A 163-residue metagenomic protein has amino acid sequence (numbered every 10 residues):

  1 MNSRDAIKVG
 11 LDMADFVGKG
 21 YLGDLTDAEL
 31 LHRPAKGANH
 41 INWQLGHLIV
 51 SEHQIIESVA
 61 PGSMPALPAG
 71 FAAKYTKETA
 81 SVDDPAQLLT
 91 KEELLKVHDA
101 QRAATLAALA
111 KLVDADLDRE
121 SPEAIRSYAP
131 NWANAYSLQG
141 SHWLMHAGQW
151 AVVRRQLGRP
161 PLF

Functional and structural regions predicted by a protein language model:
M1-D5: Basic/polar N-terminal segments that are highly enriched at the extreme N-terminus, encompassing both cleavable
K8-D12, F16-K19, E29-E78, P122-F163: Short, contiguous alpha-helical
L11, D15-G18, L22, H98 (+1 more regions): Hydrophobic alpha-helical core bundles mediating ligand binding, dimerization, or RNAP-core interactions
T26, A110-V113, R154: A structural signal for long alpha-helical coiled-coils and helix-turn connectors that form the cytosolic signaling
K77-R119, N134-Q139: Acidic/histidine-rich alpha-helical segments that form the ligand environment of transition-metal centers
